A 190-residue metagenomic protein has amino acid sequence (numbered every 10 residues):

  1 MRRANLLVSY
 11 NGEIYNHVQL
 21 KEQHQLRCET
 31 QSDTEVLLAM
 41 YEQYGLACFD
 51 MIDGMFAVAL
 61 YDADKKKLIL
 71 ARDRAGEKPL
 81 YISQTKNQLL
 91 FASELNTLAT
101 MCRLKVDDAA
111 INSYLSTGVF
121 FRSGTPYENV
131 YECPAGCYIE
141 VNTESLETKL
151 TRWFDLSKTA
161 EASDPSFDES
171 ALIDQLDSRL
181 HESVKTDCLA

Functional and structural regions predicted by a protein language model:
M1-A190: Cysteine-centered catalytic environments shared across enzyme families
